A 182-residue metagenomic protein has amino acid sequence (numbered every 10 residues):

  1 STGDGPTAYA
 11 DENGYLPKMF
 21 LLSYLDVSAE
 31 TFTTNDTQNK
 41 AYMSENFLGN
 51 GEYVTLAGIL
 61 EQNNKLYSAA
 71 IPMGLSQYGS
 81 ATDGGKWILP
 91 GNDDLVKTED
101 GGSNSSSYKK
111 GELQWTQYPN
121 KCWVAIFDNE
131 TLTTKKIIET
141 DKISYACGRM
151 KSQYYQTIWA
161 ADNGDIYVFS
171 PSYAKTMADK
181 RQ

Functional and structural regions predicted by a protein language model:
S1-A41: Post-signal peptide N-terminal segment of secreted/secretory-pathway proteins
S1-T2, G51-Y67, M150-I166, S172-K175 (+1 more regions): Structural signature of eukaryotic scaffold interfaces centered on beta-propeller domains
T2-G5, E12-N13, I71-M73, P171-A174: Short loop/turn segments immediately following the C-termini of beta-strands
G14-T31, T82-L132, K180-R181: Beta-propeller blade signature
N35-E52, T131-Q153, R181-Q182: Surface-exposed loop and turn segments in beta-propeller and other repeat-based domains that flank or scaffold
G111-L113, Y145-A146, Y154-T157: Generic recognition of flexible, low-complexity loop/linker segments
